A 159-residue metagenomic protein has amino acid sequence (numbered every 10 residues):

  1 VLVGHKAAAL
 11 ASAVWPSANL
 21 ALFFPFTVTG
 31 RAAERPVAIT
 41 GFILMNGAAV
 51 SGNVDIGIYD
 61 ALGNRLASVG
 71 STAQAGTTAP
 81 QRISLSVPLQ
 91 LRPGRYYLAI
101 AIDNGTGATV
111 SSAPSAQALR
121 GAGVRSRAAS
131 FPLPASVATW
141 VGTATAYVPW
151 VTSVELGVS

Functional and structural regions predicted by a protein language model:
V1-L62, R95, I100-S159: Beta-sheet-rich sandwich/jelly-roll-like modules and their strand-loop junctions
L66-G76: Solvent-exposed serine/threonine-rich low-complexity stretches and specific carbohydrate-binding patches
A79-P88: Exposed aromatic-hydrophobic patches
Q90-G94: A short, structured loop/turn motif at beta-sheet edges
